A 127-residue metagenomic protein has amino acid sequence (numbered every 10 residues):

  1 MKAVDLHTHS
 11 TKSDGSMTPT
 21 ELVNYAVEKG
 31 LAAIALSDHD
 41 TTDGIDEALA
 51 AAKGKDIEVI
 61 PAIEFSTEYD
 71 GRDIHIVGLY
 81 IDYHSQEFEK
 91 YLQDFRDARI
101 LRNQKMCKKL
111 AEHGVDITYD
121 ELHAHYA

Functional and structural regions predicted by a protein language model:
M1-R72: An N-terminally biased module of ancient metal coordination in phosphate/nucleic-acid-related enzymes
G54-A127: Extended substrate/RNA-proximal surfaces in nucleic-acid metabolism proteins
